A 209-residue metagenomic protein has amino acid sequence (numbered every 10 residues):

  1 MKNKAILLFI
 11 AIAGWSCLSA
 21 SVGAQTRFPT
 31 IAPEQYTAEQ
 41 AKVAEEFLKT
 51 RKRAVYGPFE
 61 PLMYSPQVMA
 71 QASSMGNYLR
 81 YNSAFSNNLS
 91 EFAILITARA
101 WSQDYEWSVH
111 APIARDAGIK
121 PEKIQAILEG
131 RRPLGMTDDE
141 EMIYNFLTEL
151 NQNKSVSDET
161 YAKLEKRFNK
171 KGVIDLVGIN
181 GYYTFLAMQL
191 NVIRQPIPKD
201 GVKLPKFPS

Functional and structural regions predicted by a protein language model:
M1-A5: Positively charged n-region of N-terminal signal peptides that target proteins for export
I6-L8, I31: General helical structural elements
L8-S19: Bacterial N-terminal signal peptides
G23-S209: Hydrophobic alpha-helical segments
